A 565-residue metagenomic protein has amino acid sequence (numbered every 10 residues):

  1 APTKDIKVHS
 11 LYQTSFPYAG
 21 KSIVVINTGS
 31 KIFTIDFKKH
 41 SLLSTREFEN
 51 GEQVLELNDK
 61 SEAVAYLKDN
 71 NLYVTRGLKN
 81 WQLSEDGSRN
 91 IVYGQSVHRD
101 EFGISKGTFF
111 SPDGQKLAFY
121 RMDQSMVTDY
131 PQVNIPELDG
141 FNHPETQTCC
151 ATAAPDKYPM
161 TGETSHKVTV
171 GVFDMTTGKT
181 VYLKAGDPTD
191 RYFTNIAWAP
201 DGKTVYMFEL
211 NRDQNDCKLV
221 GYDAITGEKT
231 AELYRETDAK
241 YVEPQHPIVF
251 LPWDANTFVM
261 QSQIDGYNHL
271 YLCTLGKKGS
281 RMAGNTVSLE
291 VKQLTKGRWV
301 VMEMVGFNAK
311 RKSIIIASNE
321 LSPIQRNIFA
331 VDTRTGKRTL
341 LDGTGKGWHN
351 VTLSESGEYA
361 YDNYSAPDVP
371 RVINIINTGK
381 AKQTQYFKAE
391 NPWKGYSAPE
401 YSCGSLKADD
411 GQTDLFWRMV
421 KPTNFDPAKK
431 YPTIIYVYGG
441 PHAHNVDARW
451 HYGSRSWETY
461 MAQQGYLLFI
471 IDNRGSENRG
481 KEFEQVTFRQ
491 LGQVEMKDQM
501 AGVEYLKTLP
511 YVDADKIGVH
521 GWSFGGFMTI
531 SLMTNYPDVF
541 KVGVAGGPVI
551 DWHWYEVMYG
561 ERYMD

Functional and structural regions predicted by a protein language model:
A1-Y359, P367-V369, I376: Beta-propeller folds
D129, A197, G202, H349-D565: Serine-hydrolase catalytic core recognition
